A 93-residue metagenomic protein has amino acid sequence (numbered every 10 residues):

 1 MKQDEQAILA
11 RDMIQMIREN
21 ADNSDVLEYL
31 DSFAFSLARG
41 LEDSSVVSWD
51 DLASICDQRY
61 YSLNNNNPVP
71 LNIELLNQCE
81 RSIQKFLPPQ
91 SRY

Functional and structural regions predicted by a protein language model:
M1-D31: Short terminal alpha-helical segments
E5, R11-I14, D43-S44, N66 (+2 more regions): Low-complexity, intrinsically disordered short peptide segments enriched in small/polar/basic residues
A7, L27, W49, I73-L76: Short, structured helix-loop boundary elements
A10-M13, I17, F33, G40 (+3 more regions): Amphipathic alpha-helices that form helix-helix packing interfaces
D22-D25, A38, E42-S45, N64 (+1 more regions): Residue-level signal for secondary-structure boundary elements
S24, E28, S44, I55-C56 (+2 more regions): Alpha-helical structural elements
L37-P70: Acidic, low-complexity, intrinsically disordered interaction modules
D57-Y93: Amphipathic alpha-helical binding modules
